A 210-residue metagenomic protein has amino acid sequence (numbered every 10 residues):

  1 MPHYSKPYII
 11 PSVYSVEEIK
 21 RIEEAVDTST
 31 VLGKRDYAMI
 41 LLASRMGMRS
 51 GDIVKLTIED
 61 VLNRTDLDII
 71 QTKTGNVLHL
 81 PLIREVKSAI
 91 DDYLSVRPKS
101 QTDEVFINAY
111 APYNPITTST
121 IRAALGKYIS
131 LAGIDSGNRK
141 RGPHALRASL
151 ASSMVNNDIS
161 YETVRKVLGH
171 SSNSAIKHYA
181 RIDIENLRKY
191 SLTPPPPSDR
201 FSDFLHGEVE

Functional and structural regions predicted by a protein language model:
M1-R21, I70-K73, N108-N114: Flexible interdomain linker/hinge and immediately adjacent N-terminus of the catalytic tyrosine-recombinase domain
V16-S50: Basic, Lys/Arg- and aromatic-enriched nucleic-acid-binding interface segment
D27-S29, L80, A123-K166: Short, basic (Lys/Arg/His-rich) helix/loop patches that form interaction surfaces in the mid-to-C-terminal regions
M46-G51, K55-S88, S174: Conserved tyrosine-mediated DNA breakage-rejoining catalytic core shared by Y-recombinases
V54-V61, R165-S171, A180-R181: A short, basic/aromatic helix-end/turn motif that makes direct DNA contacts
Q71-K73, L168-T193: Catalytic-site neighborhood detector that most strongly recognizes the C-terminal catalytic loop/helix of tyrosine
T74-D91, E104-G126: C-terminal catalytic core of Y-nucleophile DNA break-rejoin enzymes
P194-E210: C-terminal secondary-structure termini that scaffold catalytic or DNA-interacting sites
